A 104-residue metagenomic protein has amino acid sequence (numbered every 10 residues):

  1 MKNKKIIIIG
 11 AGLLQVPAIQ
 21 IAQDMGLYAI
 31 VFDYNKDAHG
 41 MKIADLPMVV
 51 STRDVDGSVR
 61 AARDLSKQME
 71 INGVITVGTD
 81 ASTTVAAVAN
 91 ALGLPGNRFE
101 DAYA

Functional and structural regions predicted by a protein language model:
M1-Y103: ATP-binding N-terminal substructure of ATP-dependent carboxylate-amine bond-forming enzymes
